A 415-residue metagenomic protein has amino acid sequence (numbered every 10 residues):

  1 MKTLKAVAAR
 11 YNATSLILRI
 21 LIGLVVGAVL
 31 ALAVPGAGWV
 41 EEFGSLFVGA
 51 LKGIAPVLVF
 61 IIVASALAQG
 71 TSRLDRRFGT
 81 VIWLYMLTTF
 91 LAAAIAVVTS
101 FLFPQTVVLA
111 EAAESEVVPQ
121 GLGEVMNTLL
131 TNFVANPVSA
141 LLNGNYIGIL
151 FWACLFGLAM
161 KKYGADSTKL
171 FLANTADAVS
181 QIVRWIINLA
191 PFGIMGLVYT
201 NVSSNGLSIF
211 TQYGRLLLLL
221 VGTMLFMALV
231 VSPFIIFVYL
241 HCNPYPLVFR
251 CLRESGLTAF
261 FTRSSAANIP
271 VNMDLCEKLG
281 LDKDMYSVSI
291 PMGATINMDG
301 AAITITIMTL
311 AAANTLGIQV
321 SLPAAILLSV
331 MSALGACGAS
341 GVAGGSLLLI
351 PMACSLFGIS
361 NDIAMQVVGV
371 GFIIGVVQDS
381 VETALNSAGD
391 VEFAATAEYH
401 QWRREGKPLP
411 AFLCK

Functional and structural regions predicted by a protein language model:
V7-A33, V48-L51, R76-L247, K407-K415: Signature of multi-pass transmembrane helix bundles
W39-F43, D75, L207-R215, P244-R250 (+2 more regions): Membrane-water interface of transmembrane alpha-helices in multipass transporters/channels
E41, S45-G49, S139, L170-W185 (+4 more regions): Short amphipathic alpha-helical coupling elements at transmembrane boundaries
A50, M86-F90, A94, V221-L225 (+4 more regions): Hydrophobic transmembrane alpha-helical segments of multi-pass transport and channel proteins
L67-R76, K162-D166, N205, H241-P244 (+4 more regions): Juxtamembrane helix-boundary/capping and inter-helix hinge elements in multi-pass membrane proteins
D75-V81, Q181-N188, K278-A294, L322-P323 (+2 more regions): Membrane-interface alpha-helices at helix entry/exit sites of multi-pass transporters
E254-A336, P408-C414: Helix-loop-helix junctions within the multi-pass membrane cores of secondary transporters/permeases
I307-K415: Transmembrane alpha-helical segments and their short flanking loops that form helix-hairpins/helix-helix interfaces
